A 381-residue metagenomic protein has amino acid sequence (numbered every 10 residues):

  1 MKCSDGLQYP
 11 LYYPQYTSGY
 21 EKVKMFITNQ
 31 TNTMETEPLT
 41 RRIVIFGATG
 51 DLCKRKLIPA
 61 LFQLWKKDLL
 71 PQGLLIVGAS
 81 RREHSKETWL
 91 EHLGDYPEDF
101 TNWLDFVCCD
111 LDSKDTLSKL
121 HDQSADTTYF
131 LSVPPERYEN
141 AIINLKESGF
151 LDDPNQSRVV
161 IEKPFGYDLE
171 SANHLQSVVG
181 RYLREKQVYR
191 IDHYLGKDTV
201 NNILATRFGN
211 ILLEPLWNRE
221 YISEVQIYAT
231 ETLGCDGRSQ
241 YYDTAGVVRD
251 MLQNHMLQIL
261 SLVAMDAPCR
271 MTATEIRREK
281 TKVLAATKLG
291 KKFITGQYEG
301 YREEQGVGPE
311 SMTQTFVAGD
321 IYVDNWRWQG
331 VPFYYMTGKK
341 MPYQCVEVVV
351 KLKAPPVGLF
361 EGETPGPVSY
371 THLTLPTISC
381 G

Functional and structural regions predicted by a protein language model:
C3-S4, T33: Targeting/processing segments of secretory and organellar proteins
F26-V160, F165-L373, S379-G381: Secretory/organelle targeting and membrane-embedding segments
